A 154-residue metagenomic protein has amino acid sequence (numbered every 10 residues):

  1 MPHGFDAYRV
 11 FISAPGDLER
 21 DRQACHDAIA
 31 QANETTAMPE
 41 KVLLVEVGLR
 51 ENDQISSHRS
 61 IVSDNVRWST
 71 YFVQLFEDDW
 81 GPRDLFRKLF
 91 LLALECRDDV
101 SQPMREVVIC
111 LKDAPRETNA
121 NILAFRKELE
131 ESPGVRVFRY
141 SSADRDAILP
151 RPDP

Functional and structural regions predicted by a protein language model:
M1-L75, S101-R105: Conserved N-terminal substructure of TIR/SEFIR domains
P2, L111-P154: C-terminal interaction surface of TIR/SEFIR-family domains
R20, G81-F86, T118-N119, I148-L149: Extracytoplasmic/secreted cell-surface and envelope-processing proteins
A24, A28, I61, N65 (+3 more regions): Alpha-helical scaffold elements adjacent to nucleotide-binding pockets in ATP/GTP-utilizing enzyme cores
I29-A37, R97, L129, P152-P154: Hydrophobic, Leu/Ile/Phe/Ala-enriched alpha-helical segments that form helix-helix packing faces
Q54, D78-D99: Conserved TIR/SEFIR loop-to-helix hotspot centered on a Trp-containing motif with a nearby acidic residue
V73, E106-C110, F138: Hydrophobic/aromatic beta-strand patches that form the interior of the parallel beta-sheet core in alpha/beta enzyme
E95-D113, E117: A short helix->loop->beta-strand "cap" motif at the edges of active sites that frequently abuts
